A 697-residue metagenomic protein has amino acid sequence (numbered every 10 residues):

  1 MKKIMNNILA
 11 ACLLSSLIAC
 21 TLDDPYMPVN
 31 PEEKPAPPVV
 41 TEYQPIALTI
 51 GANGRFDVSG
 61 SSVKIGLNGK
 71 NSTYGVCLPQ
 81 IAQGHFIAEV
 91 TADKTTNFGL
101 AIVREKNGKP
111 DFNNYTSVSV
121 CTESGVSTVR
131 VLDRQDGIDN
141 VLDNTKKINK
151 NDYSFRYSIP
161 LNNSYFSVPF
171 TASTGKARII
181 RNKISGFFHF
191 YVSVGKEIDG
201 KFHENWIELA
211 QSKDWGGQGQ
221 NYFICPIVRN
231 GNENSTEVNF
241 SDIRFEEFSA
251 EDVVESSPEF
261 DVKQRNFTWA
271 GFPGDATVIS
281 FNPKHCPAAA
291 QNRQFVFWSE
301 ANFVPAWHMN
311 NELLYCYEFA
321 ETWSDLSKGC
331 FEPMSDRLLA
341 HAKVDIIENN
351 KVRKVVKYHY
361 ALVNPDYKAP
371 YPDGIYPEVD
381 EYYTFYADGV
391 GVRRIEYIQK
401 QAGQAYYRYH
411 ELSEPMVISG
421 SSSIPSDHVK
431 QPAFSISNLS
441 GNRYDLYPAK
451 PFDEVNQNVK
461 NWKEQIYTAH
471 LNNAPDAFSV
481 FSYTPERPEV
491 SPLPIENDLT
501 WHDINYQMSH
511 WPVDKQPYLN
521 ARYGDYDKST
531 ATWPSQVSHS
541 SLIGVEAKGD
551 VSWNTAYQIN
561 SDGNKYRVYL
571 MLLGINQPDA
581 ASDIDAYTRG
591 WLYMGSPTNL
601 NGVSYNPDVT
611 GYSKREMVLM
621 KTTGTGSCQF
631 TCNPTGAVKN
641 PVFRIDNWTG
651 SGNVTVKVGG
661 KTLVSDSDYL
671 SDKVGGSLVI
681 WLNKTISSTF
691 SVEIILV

Functional and structural regions predicted by a protein language model:
I18-A19: C-terminal motif of bacterial Sec signal peptides marking the signal peptidase cleavage site
P25-V253: Extracellular glycan-recognition regions
G54-F56, T116-V118, G659-S687: Extracellular/luminal ectodomains and secreted, surface-exposed scaffolds of diverse proteins
N71, N97-L100, T171-S173, K263 (+2 more regions): Beta-strand-rich recognition/accessory modules
Q80-F86, T171, I180-N182, V192-V194 (+1 more regions): Acidic, contiguous internal or C-terminal segments within carbohydrate-active enzymes that form a structured patch used
S127-V129, D139-D143, F155-Y157, L326-A387 (+2 more regions): Extended, loop-rich substrate-binding clefts of extracytoplasmic carbohydrate-active enzymes
Q264-H341, K351, V363, S509: Acidic-aromatic substrate-binding/catalytic surfaces of carbohydrate-active enzymes
S413-V417, Y467-A469, S482, C632-G652: Surface-exposed beta-strand/loop patches in extracellular or lumenal glycoproteins
